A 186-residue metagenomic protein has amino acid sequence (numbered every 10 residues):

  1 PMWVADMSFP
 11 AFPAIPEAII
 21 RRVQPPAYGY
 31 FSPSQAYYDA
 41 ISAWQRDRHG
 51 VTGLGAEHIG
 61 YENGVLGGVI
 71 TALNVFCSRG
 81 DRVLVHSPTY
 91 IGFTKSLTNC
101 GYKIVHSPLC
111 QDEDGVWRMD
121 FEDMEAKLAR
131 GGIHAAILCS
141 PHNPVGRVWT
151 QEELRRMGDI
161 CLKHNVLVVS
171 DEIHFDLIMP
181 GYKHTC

Functional and structural regions predicted by a protein language model:
P1-S32: N-terminal "arm"/small-domain region of PLP-dependent enzymes with the aminotransferase-like
F9, F175-D176: Short, active-site-adjacent cap segments at secondary-structure transitions
Y28-D159, D176-L177, G181-C186: Conserved core of the PLP fold type I
S140, V168-V169: Residue-level marker for buried hydrophobic side chains located in beta-strands that build the well-ordered beta-sheet
E172: Walker B catalytic acidic pair
